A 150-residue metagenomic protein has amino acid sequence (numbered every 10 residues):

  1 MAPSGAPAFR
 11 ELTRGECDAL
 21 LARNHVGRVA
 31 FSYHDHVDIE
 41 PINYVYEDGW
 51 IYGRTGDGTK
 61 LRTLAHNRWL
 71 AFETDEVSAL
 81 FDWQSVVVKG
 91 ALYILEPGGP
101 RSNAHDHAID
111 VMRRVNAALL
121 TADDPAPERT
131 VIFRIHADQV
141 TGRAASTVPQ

Functional and structural regions predicted by a protein language model:
M1-A22: Extreme N-terminal tail/first-helix region
A6-A8, E76-Q150: Charged, gly/pro-rich active-site loop segments
T13-E16, V37-E40, D57-G58, L119-T121: A generic local structural motif
R14, V26, W69, A137: ATP/adenylate-binding site constellation spanning eukaryotic-like Ser/Thr protein kinases, ABC-transporter
N24, I39, Y46-D48, A65-W69 (+2 more regions): Short connector loops at helix/strand junctions that flank enzyme active sites, especially segments positioning acidic
N24-G56, F72: Short beta-strand segments
G53-W83: Helix-adjacent hinge/juxtasegments
